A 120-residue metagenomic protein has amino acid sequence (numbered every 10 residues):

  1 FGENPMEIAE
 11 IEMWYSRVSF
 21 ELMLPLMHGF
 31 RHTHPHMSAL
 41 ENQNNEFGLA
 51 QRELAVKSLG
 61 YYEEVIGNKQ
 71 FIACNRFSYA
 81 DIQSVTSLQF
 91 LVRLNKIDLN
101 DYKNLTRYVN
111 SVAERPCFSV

Functional and structural regions predicted by a protein language model:
F1-L49, E53, Q70: GST-like domain detector, emphasizing the conserved glutathione-binding G-site in the N-terminal thioredoxin-like
I11, Y62, D81, V112-F118: Residue-level signal for nonpolar/aromatic packing positions in well-ordered secondary structure
S19, M23, V56-E63, A113: Structural signal for well-ordered, non-membrane alpha-helices
L26-G29, I72-I97, V112: GST superfamily/GST-like fold recognition
H34-A39, L91-L99: Short helix-capping/linker segments at secondary-structure and domain boundaries
Q51-S58, Y108: Alpha-helical packing segments of well-folded alpha/beta enzyme cores
E64-N75, P116-V120: Surface-exposed helix-capping loop/turn segments at secondary-structure junctions
D101-R107, S111: Domain-level recognition of soluble alpha/beta enzyme cores, biased toward histidine phosphatases/phosphomutases
